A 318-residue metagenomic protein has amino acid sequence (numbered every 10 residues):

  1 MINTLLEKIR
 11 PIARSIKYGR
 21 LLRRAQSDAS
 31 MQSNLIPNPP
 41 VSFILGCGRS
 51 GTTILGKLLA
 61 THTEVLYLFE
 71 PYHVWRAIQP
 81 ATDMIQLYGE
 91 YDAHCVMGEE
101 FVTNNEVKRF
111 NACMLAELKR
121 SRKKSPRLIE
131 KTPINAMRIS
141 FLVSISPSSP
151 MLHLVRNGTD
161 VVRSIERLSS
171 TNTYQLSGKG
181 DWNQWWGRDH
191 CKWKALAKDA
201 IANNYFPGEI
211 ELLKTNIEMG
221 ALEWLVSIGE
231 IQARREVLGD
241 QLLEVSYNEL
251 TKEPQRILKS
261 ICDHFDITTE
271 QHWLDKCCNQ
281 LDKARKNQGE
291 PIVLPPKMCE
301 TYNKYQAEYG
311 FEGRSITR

Functional and structural regions predicted by a protein language model:
M1-C113, S170-Q175, G180-W182, Q280-A284: PAPS-dependent sulfotransferase catalytic core
M1-S42, Y174-N183, D189-R318: PAPS-dependent sulfotransferases, especially Golgi type II membrane carbohydrate sulfotransferases
I44-G46, L128-K131, H153-V155, E244-Y247: Short beta-strand segments
T53-G56, V74-A77, A136-I139, T159-S164 (+2 more regions): Short catalytic/ligand-binding loop motif for oxyanion handling, primarily in non-cytosolic enzymes, centered on
H62, S146, G239: Acidic-histidine catalytic/liganding microenvironments
V65, S149, L242: Short, conserved active-site loop motifs that form the nucleotide-linked donor/cofactor pocket
G89-D92, G98-A116, P126-L142, Q175-G220: Anion-recognition interface
K131-T132, L142-L168: Conserved phosphate-donor/acceptor-positioning beta-strand/loop module used by diverse small-molecule
